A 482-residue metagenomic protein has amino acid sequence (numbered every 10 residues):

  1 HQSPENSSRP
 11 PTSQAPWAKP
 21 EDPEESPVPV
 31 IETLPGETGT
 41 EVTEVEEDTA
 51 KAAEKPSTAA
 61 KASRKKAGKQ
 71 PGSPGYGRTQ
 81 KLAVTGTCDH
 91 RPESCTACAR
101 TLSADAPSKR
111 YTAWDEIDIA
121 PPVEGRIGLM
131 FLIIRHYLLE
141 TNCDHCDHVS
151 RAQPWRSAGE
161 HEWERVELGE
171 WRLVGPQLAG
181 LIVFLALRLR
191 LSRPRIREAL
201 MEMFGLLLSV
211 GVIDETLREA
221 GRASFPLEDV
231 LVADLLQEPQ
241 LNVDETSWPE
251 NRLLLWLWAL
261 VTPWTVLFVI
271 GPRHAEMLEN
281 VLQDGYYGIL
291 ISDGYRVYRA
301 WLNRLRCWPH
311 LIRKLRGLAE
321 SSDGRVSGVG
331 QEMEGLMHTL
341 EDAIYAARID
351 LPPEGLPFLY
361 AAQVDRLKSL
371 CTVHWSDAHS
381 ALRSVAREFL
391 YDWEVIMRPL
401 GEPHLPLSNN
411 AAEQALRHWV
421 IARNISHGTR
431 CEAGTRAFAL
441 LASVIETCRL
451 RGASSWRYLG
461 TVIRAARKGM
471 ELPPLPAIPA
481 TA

Functional and structural regions predicted by a protein language model:
H1-L173, V243, S292: Short, flexible loop/hinge motifs at secondary-structure junctions
L102, A120-P239, I445-T447: Short, positively charged, Gly/Tyr-enriched micro-motifs that form contact patches at catalytic or ligand/partner
R135, E170-L178, R188, G205 (+8 more regions): Secondary-structure capping and boundary motifs in well-ordered enzyme cores
N142, F184-S192, L254-V266, L311 (+1 more regions): Short conserved beta-strand segments at catalytic cores or DNA/RNA-binding microdomains of nucleic-acid binding
R193, A199-W301: RNase H-like nuclease fold core
I289, G294-R296, W301-M333: Conserved beta-strand -> loop -> alpha-helix junction used to position metal-binding or nucleic-acid-contacting
Y295-R299, Q331-A482: Acidic/histidine-rich catalytic cores and adjacent linkers of DNA breakage/strand-transfer/modification proteins
